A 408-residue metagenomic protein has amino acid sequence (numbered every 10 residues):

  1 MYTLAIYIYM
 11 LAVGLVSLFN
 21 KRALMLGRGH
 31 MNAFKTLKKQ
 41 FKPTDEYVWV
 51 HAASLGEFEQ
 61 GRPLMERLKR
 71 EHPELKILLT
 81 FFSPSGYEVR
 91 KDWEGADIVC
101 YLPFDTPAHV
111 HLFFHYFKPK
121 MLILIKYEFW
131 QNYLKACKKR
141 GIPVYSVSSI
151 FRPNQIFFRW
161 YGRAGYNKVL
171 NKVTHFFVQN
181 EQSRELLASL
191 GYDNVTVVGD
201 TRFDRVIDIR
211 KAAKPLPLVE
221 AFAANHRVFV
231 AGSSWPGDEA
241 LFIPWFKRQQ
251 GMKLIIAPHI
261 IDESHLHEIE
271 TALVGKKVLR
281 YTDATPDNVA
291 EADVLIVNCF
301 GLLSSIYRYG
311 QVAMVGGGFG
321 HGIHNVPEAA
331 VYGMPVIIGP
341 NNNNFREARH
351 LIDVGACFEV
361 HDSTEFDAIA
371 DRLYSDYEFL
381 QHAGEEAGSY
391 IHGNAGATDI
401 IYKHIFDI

Functional and structural regions predicted by a protein language model:
M1-I408: Nucleotide-activated sugar donor-binding and catalytic core shared by glycosyltransferases and related lipid-linked
